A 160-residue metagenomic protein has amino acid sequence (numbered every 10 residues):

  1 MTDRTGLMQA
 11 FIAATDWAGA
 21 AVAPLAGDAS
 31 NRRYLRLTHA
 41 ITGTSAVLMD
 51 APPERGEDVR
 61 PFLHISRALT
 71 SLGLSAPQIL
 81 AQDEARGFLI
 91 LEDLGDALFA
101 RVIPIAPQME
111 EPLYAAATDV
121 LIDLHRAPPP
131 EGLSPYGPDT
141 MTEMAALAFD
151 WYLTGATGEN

Functional and structural regions predicted by a protein language model:
M1-A20: Juxta-kinase regulatory segment immediately upstream of eukaryotic protein kinase catalytic domains
T2, D28, G56, R60: Conserved phosphate-coordination/catalytic loops
I12, P24, I79: Short, flexible, glycine/charge-rich loop motifs used to bind or transfer phosphoryl groups or to couple energy/partner
I12, Y152-L153: Hydrophobic residues within well-ordered, non-membrane alpha-helices that form the packing/core of soluble catalytic
W17-T38: ATP-binding glycine-rich phosphate-binding loop
L35-D139, E143, L147, T154: ATP-binding pocket architecture of kinase catalytic cores
G158-N160: Short, intrinsically disordered, charge-balanced linker/junction segments flanking boundaries in proteins
